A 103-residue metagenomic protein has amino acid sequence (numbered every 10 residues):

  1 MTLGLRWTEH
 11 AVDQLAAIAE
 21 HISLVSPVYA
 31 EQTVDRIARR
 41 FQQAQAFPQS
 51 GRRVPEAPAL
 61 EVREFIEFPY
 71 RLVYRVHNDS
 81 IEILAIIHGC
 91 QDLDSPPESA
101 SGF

Functional and structural regions predicted by a protein language model:
M1-V62, S80, P96-E98, G102-F103: Basic, Lys/Arg-enriched alpha-helical interface segments
F65-E67: Mid-chain, well-packed structural core segment of small domains
Y70, R75-F103: Enriched for short, Lys/Arg-rich terminal
